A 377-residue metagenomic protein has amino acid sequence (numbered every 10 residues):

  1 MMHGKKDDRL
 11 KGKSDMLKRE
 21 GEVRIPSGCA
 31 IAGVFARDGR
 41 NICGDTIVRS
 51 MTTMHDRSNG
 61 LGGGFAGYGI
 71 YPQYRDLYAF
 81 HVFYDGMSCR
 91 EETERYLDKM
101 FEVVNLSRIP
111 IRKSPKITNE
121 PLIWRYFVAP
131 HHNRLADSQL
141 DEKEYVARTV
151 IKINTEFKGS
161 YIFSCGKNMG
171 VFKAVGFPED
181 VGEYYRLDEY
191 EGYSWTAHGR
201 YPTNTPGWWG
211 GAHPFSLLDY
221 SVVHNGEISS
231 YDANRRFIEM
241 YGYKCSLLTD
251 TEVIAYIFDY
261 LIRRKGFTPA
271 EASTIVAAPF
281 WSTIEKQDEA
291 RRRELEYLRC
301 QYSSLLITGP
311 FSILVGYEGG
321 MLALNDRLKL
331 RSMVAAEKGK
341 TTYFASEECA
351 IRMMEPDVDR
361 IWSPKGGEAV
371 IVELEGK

Functional and structural regions predicted by a protein language model:
M2-K377: Conserved short alpha-helical segments that host acidic/polar catalytic motifs at enzyme active sites
